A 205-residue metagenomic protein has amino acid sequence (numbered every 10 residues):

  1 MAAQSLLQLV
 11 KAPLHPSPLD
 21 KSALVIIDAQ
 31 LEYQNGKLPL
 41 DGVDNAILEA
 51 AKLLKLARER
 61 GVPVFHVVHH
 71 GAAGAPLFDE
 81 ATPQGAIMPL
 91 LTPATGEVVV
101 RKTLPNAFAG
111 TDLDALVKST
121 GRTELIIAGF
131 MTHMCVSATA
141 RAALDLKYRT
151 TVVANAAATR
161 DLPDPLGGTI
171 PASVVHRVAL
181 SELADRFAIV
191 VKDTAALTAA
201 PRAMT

Functional and structural regions predicted by a protein language model:
M1-A23, A51-K55, R60, A72 (+1 more regions): Active-site-adjacent betaalpha module
S22-I27, V64: N-terminal glycine-rich anion-binding loops that anchor highly charged ligand groups
A29, V68-H69, A154: A cross-domain feature marking catalytic cores of carbohydrate-active enzymes and several ubiquitous metabolic/repair
Q30-N35: Short acidic, Gly/Ser-rich segments with clustered Asp/Glu that frequently serve as metal-coordination loops in enzyme
L38-H66: A short alpha/beta connector and helix-capping loop motif
